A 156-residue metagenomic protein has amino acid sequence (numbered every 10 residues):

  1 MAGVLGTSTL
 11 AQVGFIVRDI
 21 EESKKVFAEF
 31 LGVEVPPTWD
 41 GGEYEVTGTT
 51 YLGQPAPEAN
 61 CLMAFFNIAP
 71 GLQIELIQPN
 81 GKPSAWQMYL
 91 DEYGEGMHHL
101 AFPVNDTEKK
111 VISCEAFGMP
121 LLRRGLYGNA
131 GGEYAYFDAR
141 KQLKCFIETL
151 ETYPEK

Functional and structural regions predicted by a protein language model:
A2, T9-A11, V33: The feature marks the first
G3-V4, D91: Short consensus segments that form the blades of beta-propeller domains, in both extracellular/periplasmic
L5, I16-P70, K109-A135, K141 (+1 more regions): Core segments of cupin and vicinal oxygen chelate
L10-R18, N60, A64-L72, Y89-D106: Vicinal oxygen chelate
G71-P79: Ordered, amphipathic secondary-structure segments that act as subunit-interaction surfaces in large macromolecular
W86: Zn2+-dependent peptidoglycan hydrolase active-site motif and core
K141-I147: Short, charged/polar, Gly/Pro-enriched secondary-structure boundary elements
